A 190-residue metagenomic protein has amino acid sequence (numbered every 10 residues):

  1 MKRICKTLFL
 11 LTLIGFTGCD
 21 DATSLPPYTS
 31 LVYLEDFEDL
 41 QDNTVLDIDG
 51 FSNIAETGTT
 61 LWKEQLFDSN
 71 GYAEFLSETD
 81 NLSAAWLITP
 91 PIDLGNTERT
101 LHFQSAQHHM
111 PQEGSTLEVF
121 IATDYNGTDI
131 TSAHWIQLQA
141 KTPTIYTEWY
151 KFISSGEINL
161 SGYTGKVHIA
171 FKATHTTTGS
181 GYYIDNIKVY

Functional and structural regions predicted by a protein language model:
M1-L8: Bacterial N-terminal signal peptides that target proteins for export
R3, L13-Q41: Bacterial Sec-dependent N-terminal signal peptides
Y33-S77: Extracellular glycan-recognition surfaces and repeat-rich motifs
F37, T89, N96-H109, L117 (+3 more regions): Extracellular beta-strand-rich recognition modules
A73-A85, T144-K151: Extracellular beta-rich ligand/substrate-recognition surface
T79-T100, I153-E157, Y183-I184: Short beta-strands within extracellular/lumenal beta-sheet-rich domains
Q104-K141: Extracellular ligand-binding interfaces
K141-Y190: Terminal, low-complexity interaction segments
